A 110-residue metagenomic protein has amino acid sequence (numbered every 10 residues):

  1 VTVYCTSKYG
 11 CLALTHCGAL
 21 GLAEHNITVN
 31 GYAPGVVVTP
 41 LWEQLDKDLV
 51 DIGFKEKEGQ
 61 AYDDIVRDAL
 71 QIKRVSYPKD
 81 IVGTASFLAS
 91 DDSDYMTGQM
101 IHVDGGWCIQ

Functional and structural regions predicted by a protein language model:
V1-V3, C17, L41: Conserved catalytic loop/helix region of short-chain dehydrogenase/reductase
Y4, L12: Catalytic tyrosine of NAD(P)H-dependent dehydrogenase/reductases that use a Tyr as the general acid/base
S7, T15: Active-site helix of classical SDR
A23, T28, M96-G98: Short, small/polar-rich loop/turn modules that mediate ligand/substrate recognition or access, typified
T28-V38, A89, H102-D104: Conserved SDR Rossmann-fold cofactor-binding beta-strand/turn motif
V37-A69: A glycine/serine/threonine-rich, flexible loop-to-helix segment that serves as the NAD(P) cofactor-binding "lid"
K57-E58, L70-I81, D92: A conserved structural motif in NAD(P)-dependent oxidoreductases
A85-S86, T97-Q110: Short C-terminal tail/terminal secondary-structure segment of NAD(P)H-dependent dehydrogenase/reductase domains
